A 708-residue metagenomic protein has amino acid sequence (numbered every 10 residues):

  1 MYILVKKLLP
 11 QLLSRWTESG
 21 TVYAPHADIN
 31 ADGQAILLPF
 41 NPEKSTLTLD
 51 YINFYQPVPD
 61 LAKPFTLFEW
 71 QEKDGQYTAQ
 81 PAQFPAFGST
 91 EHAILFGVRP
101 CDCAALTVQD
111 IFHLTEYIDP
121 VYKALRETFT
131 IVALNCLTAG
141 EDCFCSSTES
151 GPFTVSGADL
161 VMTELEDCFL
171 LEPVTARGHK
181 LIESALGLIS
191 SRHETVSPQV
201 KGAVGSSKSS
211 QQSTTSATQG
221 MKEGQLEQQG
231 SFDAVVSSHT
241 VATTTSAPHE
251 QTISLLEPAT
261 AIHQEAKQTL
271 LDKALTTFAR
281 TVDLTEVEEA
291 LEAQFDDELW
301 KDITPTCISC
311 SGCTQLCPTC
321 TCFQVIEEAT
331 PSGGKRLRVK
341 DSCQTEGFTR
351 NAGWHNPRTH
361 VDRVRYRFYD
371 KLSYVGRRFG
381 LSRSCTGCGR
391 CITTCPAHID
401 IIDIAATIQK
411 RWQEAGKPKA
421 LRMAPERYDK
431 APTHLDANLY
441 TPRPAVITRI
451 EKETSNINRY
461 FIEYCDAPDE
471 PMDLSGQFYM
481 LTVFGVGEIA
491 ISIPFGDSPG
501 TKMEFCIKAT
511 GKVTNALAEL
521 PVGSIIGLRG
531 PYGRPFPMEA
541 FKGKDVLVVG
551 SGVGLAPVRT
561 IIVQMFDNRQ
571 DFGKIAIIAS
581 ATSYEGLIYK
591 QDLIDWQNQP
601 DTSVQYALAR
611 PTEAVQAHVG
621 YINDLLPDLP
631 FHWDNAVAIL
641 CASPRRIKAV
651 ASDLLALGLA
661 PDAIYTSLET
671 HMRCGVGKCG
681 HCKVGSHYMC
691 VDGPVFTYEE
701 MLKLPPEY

Functional and structural regions predicted by a protein language model:
M1-A290, A518, K574-Q591, S603 (+3 more regions): Iron-sulfur-associated redox domains of electron-transfer enzymes in respiratory and anaerobic energy metabolism
R99-A104, P305-F323, R338-F348, S382-H398 (+1 more regions): Local cysteine-cluster metal-coordination motifs and their immediate loop/turn environment, predominantly Fe-S cluster
L125-L137, T582, P661-K683: Short, flexible loop segments at boundaries between secondary-structure elements
K201, A261-T285, A329, G334-H360 (+2 more regions): A broadly conserved sequence feature marking short terminus-proximal activation segments in nucleic acid-centric
V282-P305, F323-A424, L654-A656, Y698: Ferredoxin-type iron-sulfur electron-transfer modules in oxidoreductases and energy-metabolism complexes
P432-S524, A581-S583: Ferredoxin-reductase
K512-R673: FNR/FR-type flavoprotein reductase catalytic core
